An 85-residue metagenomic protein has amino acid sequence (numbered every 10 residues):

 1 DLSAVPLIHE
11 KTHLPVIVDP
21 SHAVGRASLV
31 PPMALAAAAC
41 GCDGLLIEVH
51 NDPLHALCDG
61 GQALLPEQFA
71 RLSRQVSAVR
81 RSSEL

Functional and structural regions predicted by a protein language model:
D1-V49: Catalytic alpha/beta core domains of metabolic enzymes, predominantly
N51-L85: C-terminal helical cap(s) of enzyme catalytic domains, especially alpha/beta-barrels
